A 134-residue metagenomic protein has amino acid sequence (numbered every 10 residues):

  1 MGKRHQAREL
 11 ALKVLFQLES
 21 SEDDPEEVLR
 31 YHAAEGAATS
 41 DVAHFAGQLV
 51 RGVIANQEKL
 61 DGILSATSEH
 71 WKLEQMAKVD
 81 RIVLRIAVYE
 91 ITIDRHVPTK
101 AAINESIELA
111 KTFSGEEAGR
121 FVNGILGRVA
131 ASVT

Functional and structural regions predicted by a protein language model:
M1-G119, N123-T134: N-terminal interaction/assembly modules
